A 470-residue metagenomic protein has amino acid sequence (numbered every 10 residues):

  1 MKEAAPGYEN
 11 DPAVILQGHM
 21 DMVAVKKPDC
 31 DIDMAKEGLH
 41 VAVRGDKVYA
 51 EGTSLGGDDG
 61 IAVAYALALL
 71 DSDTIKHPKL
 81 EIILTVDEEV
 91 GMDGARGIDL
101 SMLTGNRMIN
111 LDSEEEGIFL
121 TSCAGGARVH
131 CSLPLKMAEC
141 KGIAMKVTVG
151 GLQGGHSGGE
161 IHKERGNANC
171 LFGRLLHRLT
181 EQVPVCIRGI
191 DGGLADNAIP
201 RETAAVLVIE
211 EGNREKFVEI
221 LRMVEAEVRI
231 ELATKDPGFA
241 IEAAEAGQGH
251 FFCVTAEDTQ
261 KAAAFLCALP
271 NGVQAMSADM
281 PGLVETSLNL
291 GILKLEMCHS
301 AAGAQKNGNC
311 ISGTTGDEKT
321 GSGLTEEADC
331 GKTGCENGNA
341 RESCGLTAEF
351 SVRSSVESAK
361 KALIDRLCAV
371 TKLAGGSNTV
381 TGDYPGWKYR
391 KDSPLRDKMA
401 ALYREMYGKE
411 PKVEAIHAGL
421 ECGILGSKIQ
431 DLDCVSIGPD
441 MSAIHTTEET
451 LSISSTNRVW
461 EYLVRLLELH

Functional and structural regions predicted by a protein language model:
M1-P12, E414: A non-catalytic alpha/beta surface segment that caps or lines the substrate-entry region of metallo-dependent hydrolase
G7-V90, A95-R96, M102-N106, R128 (+6 more regions): Active-site metal-coordination/substrate-binding segment of hydrolases, especially metallo-dependent peptidases
M20-M22, I83-G91, S113-E116, Q153 (+2 more regions): Acidic, glycine-rich active-site loops and adjacent beta-strand->loop/helix elements that engage anionic groups
L39-T53, Q153-G155, R404-K409, M441-I444: Glycine/charged-rich beta-loop-alpha catalytic/anionic-binding loops adjacent to active sites
D46-Y49, E89-V90, R96-H299, G303-Q305 (+1 more regions): Midchain, well-structured core segments that form catalytic/ion-binding scaffolds
N167-C170, R174-I190, Y389-L432: Active-site-adjacent substrate-binding region of metalloamidase/peptidase-like peptide-processing proteins
A278, E285-G303, E410-Y462: Zn-dependent metallopeptidase/amidohydrolase metal-coordination segment
E285-M297, E342-E414: Substrate-recognition/cap regions that form aromatic- and gly/pro-loop-enriched pockets for small-molecule ligands
